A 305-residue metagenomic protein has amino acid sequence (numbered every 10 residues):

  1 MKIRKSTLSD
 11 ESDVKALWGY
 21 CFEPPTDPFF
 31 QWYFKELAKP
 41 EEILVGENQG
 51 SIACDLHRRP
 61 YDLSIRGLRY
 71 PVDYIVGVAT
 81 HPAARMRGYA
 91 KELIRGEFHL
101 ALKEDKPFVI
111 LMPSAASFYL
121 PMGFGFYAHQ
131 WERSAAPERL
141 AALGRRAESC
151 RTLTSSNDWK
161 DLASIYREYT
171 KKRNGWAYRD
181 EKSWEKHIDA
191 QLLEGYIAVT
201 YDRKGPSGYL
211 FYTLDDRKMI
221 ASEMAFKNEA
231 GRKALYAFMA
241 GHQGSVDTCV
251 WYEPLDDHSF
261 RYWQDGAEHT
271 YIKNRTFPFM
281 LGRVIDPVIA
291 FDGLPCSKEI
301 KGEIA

Functional and structural regions predicted by a protein language model:
M1-P60, G67-Y74, A141-K182, D215-S222 (+1 more regions): Short amphipathic alpha-helix that is part of the acyltransferase structural core
I75-R85, S114, K218-E229: A short, internal acetyl-CoA/4′-phosphopantetheine-binding micro-motif in the GNAT/acyltransferase core
A84-G96, A230-A234: Conserved acetyl-CoA pyrophosphate-binding loop and the N-cap/start of the following alpha-helix in GNAT-like
I94, H99-P113, G244-P254: Conserved GNAT acetyl-CoA-binding A-motif
K103-P107, P113-W131, D256-I272: Conserved active-site alpha-helix within GNAT-family acetyltransferase domains
R146-A305: Intrinsically disordered, low-complexity, positively biased terminal segments
